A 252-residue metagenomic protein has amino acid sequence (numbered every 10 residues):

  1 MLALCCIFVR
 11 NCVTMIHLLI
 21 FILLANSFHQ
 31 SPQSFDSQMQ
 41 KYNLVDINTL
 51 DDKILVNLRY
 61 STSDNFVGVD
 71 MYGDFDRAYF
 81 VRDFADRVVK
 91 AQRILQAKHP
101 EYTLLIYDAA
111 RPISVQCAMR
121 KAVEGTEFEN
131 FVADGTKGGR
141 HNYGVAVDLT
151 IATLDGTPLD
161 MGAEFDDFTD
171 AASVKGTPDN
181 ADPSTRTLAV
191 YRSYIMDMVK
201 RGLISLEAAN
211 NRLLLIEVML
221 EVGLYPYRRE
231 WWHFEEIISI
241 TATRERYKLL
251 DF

Functional and structural regions predicted by a protein language model:
C5-C6, C12: Cysteine-centered motifs
T14-F21: Sec-dependent signal peptide recognition, specifically the positively charged N-region followed immediately by
F21-H29: Hydrophobic h-region of N-terminal signal peptides that target proteins for export in Gram-negative bacteria
F28-A109, M119, G125-R229, I237-F252: Extracytoplasmic cell-surface/polysaccharide-interacting catalytic and binding patches
P112: Segments that shape or occlude catalytic/ligand-binding pockets
Q116: Short, well-ordered surface patches within globular domains
F234: Conserved metal-phosphate-binding beta-hairpin within the catalytic cores of diverse ATP-dependent phosphoryl-transfer
